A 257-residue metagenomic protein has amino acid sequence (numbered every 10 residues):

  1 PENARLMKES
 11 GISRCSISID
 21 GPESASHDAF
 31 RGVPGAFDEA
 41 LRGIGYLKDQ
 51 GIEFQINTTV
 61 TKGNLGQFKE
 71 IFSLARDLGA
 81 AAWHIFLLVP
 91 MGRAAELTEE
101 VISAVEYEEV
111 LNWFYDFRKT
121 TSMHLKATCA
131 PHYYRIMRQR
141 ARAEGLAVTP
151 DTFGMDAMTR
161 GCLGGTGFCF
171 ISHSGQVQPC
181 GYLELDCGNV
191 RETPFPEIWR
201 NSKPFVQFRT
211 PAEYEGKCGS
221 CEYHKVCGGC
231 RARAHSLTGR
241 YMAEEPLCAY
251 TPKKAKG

Functional and structural regions predicted by a protein language model:
P1-R93, I102-S103: Radical SAM/AdoMet-radical enzyme domain recognition
S18, F86, T128, S172 (+1 more regions): Conserved residues at the C-terminal ends of beta-strands
D77, I171-S172: Short, acidic, Ser/Thr-enriched surface-loop or helix-capping motifs
V105-D151, Q176-G228, H235: C-terminal accessory region of radical SAM enzymes
G154-M158: Short, P/G- and charge-enriched loop/turn segments at secondary-structure junctions
C162-T166: Short, small/polar residue-rich loop motifs at catalytic or cofactor-binding pockets
F208-T210, A243-G257: Short Fe-S-cluster ligation motifs
C230-M242: Short cysteine/histidine-rich zinc-coordinating motifs and their immediately flanking basic loops
